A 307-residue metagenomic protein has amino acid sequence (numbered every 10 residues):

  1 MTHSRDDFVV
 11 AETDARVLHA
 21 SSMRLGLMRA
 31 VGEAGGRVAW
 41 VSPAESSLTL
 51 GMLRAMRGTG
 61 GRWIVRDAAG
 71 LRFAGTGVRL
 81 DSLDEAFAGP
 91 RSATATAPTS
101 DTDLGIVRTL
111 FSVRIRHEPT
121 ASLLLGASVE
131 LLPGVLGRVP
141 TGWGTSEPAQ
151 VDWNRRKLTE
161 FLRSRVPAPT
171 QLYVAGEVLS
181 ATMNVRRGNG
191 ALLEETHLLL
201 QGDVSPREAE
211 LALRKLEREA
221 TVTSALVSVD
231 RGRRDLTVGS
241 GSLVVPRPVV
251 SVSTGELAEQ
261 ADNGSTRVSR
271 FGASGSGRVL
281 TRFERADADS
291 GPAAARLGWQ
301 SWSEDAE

Functional and structural regions predicted by a protein language model:
M1-T141, E219, T223-E307: C-terminal interaction module
T120-S242: Acidic, serine/threonine- and glycine-rich low-complexity intrinsically disordered segments that serve as flexible
